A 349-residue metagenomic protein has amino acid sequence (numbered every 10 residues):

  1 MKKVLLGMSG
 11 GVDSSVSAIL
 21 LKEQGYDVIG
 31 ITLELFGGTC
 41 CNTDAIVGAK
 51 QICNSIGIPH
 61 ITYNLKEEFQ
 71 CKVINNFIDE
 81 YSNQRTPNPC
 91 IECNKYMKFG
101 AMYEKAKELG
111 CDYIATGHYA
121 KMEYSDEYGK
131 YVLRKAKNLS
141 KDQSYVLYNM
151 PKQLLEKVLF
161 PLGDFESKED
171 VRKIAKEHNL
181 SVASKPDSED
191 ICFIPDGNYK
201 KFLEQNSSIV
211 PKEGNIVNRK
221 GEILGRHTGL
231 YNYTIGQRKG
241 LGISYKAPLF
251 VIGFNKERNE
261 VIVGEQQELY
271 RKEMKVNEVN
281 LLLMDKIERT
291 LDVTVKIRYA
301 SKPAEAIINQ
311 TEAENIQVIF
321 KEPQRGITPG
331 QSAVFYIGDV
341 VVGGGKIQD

Functional and structural regions predicted by a protein language model:
M1-Y148, E169-D170, K176, V251: ATP-dependent adenylation/nucleotidyltransferase module used to activate substrates
A115-D349: AMP-forming adenylation/ATP pyrophosphatase catalytic core
